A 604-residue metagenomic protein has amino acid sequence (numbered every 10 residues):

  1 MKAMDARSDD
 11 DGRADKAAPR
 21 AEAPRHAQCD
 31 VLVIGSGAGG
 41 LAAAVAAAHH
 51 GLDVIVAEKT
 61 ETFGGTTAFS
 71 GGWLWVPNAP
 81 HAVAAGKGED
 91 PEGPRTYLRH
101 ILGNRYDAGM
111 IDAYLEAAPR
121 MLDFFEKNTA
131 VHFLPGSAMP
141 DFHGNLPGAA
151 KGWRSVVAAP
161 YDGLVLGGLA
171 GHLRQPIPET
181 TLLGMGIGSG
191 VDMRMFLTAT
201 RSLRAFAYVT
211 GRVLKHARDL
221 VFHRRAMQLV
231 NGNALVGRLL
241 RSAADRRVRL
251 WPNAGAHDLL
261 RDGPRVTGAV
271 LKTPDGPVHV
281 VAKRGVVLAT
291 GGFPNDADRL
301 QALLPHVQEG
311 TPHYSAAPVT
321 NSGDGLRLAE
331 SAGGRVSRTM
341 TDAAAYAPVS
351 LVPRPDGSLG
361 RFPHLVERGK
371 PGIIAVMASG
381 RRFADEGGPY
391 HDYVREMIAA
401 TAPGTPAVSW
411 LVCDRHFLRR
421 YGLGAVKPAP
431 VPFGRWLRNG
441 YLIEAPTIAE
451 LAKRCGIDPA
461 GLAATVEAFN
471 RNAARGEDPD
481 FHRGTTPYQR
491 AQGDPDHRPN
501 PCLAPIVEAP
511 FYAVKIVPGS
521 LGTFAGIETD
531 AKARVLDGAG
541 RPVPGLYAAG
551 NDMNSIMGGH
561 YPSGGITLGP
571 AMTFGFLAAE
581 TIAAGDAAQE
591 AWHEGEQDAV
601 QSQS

Functional and structural regions predicted by a protein language model:
K2-P94, F133-S604: Residues forming the flavin
Y97-A108, E309-T311: Flexible glycine/proline-enriched surface loops and loop-helix/loop-strand junctions
L102-D141: Long, well-ordered early-domain segments
